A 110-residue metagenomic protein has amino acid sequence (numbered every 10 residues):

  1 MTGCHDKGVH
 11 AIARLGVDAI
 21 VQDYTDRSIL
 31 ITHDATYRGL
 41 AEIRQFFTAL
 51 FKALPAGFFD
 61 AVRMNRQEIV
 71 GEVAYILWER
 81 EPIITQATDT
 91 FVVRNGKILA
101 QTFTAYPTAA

Functional and structural regions predicted by a protein language model:
T2-G3: Amphipathic alpha-helical repeat elements characteristic of tetratricopeptide repeat
D6-H10: Amphipathic alpha-helical repeat scaffolds
I12-L15, D34-A35: Conserved short acidic donor-positioning loop in nucleotide-sugar-dependent glycosyltransferases
R14-R27: Short, well-ordered alpha-helical segments enriched in acidic and aromatic residues
I31, R44-A110: A beta-strand edge to alpha-helix "cap/lid" segment located at domain peripheries
G39: Short, conserved phosphate/pyrophosphate- and ester-handling motifs at nucleotide-, phospho-/glycolipid
